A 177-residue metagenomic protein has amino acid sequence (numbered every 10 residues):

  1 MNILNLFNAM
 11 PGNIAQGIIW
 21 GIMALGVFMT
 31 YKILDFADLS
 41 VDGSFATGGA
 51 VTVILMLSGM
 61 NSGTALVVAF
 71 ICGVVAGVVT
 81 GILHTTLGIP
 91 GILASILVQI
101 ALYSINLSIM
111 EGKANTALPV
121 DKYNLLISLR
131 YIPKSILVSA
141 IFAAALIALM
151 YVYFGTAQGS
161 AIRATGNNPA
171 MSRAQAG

Functional and structural regions predicted by a protein language model:
M1-M23, V51, G59-T64: Membrane-interfacial amphipathic/re-entrant helices at transmembrane-helix boundaries
L4-I14, G63, G88, L126-S139: Interfacial loop-to-helix junctions that mark the boundaries of transmembrane helices in multi-pass membrane
N8, F28-A37, L57-M60: Short, hydrophobic transmembrane alpha-helix segments
M29, I54, S58, V78 (+3 more regions): Membrane-interface helix caps of multi-pass small-molecule transporters
T30-G48, L83-L97, A161: Short, non-helical or kinked segments that cap or interrupt transmembrane helices
M60-I100, I141-A144: Alpha-helical transmembrane segments within multi-pass membrane transporters and channels
G91, S95-T156: Transmembrane helix-bundle core of multi-pass membrane transporters and related energy-transducing complexes
A148-G177: Membrane-helix/interface signature in polytopic inner-membrane proteins
